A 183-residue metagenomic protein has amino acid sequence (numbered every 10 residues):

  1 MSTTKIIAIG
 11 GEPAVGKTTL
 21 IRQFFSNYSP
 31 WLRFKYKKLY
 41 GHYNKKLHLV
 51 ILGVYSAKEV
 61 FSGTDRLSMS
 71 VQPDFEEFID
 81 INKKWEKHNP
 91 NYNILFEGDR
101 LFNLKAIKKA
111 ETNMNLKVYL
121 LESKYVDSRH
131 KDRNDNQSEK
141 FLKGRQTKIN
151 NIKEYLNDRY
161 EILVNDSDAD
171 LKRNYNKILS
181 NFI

Functional and structural regions predicted by a protein language model:
I9: Hydrophobic anchor at the beta1->P-loop junction of P-loop NTPases
E12: P-loop (Walker A) phosphate-binding loop of NTP-binding proteins
V15: ATP-binding Walker
T18-W31: A conserved segment at the C-terminal end of the G1
S29-K45: Switch I (effector-binding) loop of TRAFAC-class P-loop GTPase G-domains
Y40-R100: Conserved nucleotide-sensing/catalytic segment adjacent to the nucleotide-binding pocket in NTP-handling enzymes
E97-G98, A110-K131: Conserved phosphate-donor/acceptor-positioning beta-strand/loop module used by diverse small-molecule
K153-I183: NTP-dependent small-molecule kinase module
